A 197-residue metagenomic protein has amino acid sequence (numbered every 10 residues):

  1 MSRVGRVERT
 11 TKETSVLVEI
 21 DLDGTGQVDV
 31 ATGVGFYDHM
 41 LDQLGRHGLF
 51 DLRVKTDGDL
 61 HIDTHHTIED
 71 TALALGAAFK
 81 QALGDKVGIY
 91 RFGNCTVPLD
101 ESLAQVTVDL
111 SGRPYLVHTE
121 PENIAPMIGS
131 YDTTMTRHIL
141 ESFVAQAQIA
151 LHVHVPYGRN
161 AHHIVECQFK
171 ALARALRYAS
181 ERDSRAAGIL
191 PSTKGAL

Functional and structural regions predicted by a protein language model:
M1-L197: Structural preference for solvent-exposed beta-strand-turn elements and adjacent flexible terminal/loop segments within
